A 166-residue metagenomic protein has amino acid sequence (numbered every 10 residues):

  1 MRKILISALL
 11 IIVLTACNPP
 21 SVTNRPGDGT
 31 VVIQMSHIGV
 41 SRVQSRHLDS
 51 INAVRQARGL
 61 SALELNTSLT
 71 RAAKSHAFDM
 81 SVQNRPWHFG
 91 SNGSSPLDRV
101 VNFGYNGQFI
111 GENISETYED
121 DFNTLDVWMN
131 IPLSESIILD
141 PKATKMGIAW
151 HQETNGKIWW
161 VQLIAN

Functional and structural regions predicted by a protein language model:
R2-A8: Sec-dependent signal peptide recognition, specifically the positively charged N-region followed immediately by
V13-A16: C-terminal motif of bacterial Sec signal peptides marking the signal peptidase cleavage site
N18-S21: Bacterial signal peptide processing site
R25-G27, R71-E119, I138: Short, surface-exposed glycine/acidic/tryptophan-bearing loops
P26-H37, Q56: Short, contiguous pre-domain boundary segments
G39-L97: Short, well-ordered surface patches within globular domains
R42, L60, S68, F109 (+3 more regions): Extracytoplasmic
S115-N166: Disulfide-stabilized extracellular recognition modules
